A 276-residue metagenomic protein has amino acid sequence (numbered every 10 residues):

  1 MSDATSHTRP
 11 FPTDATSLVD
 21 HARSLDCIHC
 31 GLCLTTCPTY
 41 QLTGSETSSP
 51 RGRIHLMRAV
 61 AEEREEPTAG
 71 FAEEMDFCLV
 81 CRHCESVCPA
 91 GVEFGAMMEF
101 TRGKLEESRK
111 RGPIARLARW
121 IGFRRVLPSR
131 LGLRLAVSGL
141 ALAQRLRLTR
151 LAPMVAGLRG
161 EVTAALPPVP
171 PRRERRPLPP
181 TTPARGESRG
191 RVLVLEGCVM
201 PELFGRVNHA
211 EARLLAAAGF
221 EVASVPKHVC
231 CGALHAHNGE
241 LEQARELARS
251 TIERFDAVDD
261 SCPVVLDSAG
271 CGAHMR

Functional and structural regions predicted by a protein language model:
M1-M75: Ferredoxin-type iron-sulfur electron-transfer modules and their immediate structural context
A15, H21-S24, I54-H228, L234-M275: Iron-sulfur-cluster electron-transfer modules
Q41, V229-C230: Conserved beta-strand edge residues that scaffold enzyme active sites
